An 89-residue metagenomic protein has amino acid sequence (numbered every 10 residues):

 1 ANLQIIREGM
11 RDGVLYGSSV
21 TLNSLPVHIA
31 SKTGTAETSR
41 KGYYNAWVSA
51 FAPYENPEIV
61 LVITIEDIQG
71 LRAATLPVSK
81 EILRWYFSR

Functional and structural regions predicted by a protein language model:
Q4-R89: Active-site beta-strand/loop architecture of penicillin-binding DD-peptidases
